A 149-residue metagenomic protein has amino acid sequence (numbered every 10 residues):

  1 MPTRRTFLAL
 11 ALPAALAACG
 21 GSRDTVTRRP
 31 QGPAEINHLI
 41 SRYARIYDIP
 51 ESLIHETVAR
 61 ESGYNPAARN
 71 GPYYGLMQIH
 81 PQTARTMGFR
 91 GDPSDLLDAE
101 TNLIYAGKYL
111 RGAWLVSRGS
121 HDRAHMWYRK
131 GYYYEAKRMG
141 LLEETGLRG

Functional and structural regions predicted by a protein language model:
T3-L8: N-terminal export leaders
A11-A15: Bacterial N-terminal signal peptides
A17-E35: Bacterial Sec signal peptide processing site at the extreme N-terminus
I49-Y64, A106-G107, H125-R129: Short, functionally critical alpha-helical segments immediately adjacent to catalytic or ligand/cofactor-binding
S62-N65, T83-R85, G131-Y133: Solvent-exposed loop/turn segments at secondary-structure junctions within structured extracellular/periplasmic domains
P72-F89: Substrate-binding/active-site groove segments that recognize and process beta-1,4-linked N-acetyl-hexosamine
S94-T101: A short, structured beta-strand-centered segment in the mid-to-C-terminal lobe of catalytic cores from group-transfer
G107-R148: Catalytic and binding regions of secreted/periplasmic enzymes and modules that target cell-wall glycans
